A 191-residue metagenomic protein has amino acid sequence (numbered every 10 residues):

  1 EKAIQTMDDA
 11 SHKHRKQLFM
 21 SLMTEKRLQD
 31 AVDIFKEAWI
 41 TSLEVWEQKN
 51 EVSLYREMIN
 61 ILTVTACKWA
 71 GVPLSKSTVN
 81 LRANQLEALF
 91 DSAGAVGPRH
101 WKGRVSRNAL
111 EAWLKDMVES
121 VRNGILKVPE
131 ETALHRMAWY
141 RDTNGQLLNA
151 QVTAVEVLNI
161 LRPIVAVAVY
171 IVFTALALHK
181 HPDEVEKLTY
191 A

Functional and structural regions predicted by a protein language model:
E1-A191: Cytochrome P450
